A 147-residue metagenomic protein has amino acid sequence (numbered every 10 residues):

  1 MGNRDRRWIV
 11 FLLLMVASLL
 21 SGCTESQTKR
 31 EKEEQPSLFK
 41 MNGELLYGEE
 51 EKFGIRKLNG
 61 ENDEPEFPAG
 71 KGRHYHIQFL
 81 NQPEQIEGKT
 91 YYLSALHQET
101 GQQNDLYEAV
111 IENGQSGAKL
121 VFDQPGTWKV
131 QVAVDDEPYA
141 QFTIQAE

Functional and structural regions predicted by a protein language model:
G2-I9: Bacterial N-terminal signal peptides that target proteins for export
V10-M15: Sec-dependent N-terminal signal peptides
L19-G22: C-terminal motif of bacterial Sec signal peptides marking the signal peptidase cleavage site
Q27-V121, V134, P138-E147: Contiguous segments within soluble domain cores/interaction surfaces
Q124-W128: Short tyrosine-centred short linear motifs in exposed loops/low-complexity segments
V130-V132: A short beta-strand micro-motif common to beta-rich folds, especially ectodomain repeats
